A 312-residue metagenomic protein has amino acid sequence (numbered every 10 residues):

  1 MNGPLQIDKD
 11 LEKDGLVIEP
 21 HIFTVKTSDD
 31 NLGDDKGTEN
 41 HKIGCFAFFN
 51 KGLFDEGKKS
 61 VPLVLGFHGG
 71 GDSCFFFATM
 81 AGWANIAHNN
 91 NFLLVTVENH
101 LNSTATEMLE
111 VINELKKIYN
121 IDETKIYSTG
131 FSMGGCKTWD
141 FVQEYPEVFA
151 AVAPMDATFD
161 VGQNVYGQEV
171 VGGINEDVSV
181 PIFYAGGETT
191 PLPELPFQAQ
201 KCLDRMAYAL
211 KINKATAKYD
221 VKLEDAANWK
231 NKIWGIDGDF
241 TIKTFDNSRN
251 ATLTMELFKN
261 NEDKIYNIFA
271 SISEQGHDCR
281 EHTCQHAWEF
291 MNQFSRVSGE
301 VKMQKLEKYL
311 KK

Functional and structural regions predicted by a protein language model:
M1-P62, T129-F141, E147, A153 (+5 more regions): A domain-start/cap signature at the N-terminus of enzymes
L53-N102, V161-G162, L192-P193: Short substrate-entry loop that stabilizes the transition state in hydrolases
H100-E123, S128, D140: Alpha/beta-hydrolase active-site loop
E176-I182, D263-N267: Short, proline-enriched alpha-helix->beta-strand connector loops that line the catalytic pocket of alpha/beta-hydrolase
Y184-G186: Short beta-strand/loop motif that positions the catalytic acidic residue of the alpha/beta-hydrolase fold
E188-E194, G276-C279: Acidic catalytic loop of the alpha/beta-hydrolase fold
K264-F294: Extracellular low-complexity, Gly/Ser/Thr-rich intrinsically disordered linkers and protease-sensitive activation/hinge
